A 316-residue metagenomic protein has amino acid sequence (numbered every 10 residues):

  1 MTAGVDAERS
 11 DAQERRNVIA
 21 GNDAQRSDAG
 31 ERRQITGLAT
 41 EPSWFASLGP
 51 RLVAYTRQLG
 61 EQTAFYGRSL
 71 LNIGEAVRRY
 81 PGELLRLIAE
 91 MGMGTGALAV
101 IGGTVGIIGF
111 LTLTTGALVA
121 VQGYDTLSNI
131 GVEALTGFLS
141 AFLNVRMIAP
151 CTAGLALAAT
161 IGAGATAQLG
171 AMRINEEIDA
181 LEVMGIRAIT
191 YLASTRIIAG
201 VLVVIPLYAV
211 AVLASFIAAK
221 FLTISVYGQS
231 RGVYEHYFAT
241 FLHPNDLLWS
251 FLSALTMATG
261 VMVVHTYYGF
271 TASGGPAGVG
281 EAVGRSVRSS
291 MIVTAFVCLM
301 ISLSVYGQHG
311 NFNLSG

Functional and structural regions predicted by a protein language model:
V5-R33: Long, intrinsically disordered low-complexity tandem-repeat segments
L38-R86, Y268-S273: Short, membrane-interfacial amphipathic segments enriched in basic
E75-L85, A89-T104, M291: Membrane-interface helix starts
G96, V100, I148, T152 (+3 more regions): Selective transmembrane-helix segments that form parts of the transport pathway or gating/packing helices in multipass
L98-A117, T294-I301: Hydrophobic alpha-helical transmembrane segments of multi-pass membrane transport/permease proteins
L113-V145, V210-L255, V264-R285, Q308-G316: Membrane-interfacial helix-loop-helix connectors in multipass membrane proteins
E133-D179: Hydrophobic alpha-helical transmembrane segments of multi-pass membrane transport proteins
L169-S194, G275-V279: Short cytoplasmic-facing helical segments at TM-TM junctions of multi-pass membrane proteins
